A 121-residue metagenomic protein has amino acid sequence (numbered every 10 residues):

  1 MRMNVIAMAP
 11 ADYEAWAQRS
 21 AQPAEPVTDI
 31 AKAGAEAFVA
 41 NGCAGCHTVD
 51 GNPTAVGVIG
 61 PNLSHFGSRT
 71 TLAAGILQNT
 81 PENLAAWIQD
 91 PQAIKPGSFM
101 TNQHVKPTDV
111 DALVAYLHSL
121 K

Functional and structural regions predicted by a protein language model:
M1-A15, A44-G45, V49: Extracellular/periplasmic metallocenter environments
I6, S64, T101: Residue-level detector of conserved, well-ordered beta-strand and adjacent loop positions that form binding/recognition
A9-S20, N83, W87-K121: C-terminal capping alpha-helices of c-type cytochrome domains
A11-Q18, H65-I76: Short microdomains enriched in Cys/His and/or Lys/Arg
A11-V39: Electrostatic cytochrome c docking/interface patches
V27-E36, A44, M100, H104 (+1 more regions): C-terminal luminal/periplasmic domains and tails of membrane-associated envelope-modifying transferases
A35-N62, R69-A74, Q89-P96, S119-K121: Periplasmic/extracellular electron-transfer cofactor-ligation site, primarily the c-type cytochrome heme-c attachment
N41, I76-N79, T108: Residue-level signal for the nucleotide or nucleotide-sugar donor/cofactor binding architecture
